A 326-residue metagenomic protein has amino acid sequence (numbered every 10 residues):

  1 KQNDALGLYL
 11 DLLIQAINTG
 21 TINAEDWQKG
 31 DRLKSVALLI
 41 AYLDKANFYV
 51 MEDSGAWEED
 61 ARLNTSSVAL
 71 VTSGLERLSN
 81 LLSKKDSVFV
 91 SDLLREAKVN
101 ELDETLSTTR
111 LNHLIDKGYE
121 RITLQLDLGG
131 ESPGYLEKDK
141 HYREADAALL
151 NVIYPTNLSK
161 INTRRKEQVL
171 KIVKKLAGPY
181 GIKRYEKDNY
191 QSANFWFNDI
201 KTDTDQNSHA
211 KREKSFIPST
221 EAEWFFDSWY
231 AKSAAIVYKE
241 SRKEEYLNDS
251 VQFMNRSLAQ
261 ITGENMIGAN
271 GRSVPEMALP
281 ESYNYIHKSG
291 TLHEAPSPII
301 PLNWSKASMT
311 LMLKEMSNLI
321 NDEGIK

Functional and structural regions predicted by a protein language model:
K1-A46, V68, K306-T310, M316: Aromatic-rich carbohydrate-recognition surfaces in CAZymes
K1-D11, K34, R62-S73, R143-A147 (+2 more regions): Aromatic- and histidine-enriched alpha-helix N-cap/loop-to-helix transition segments that scaffold the rims
I17-A37, S79-D116, N157-L170, A235-M254 (+1 more regions): Structural helix-adjacent loops and short alpha-helical linkers that scaffold large soluble proteins
L33-D53, E58-L82, D92-A97: Long, hydrophobic, well-ordered secondary-structure blocks that form the structural core and pocket-lining surfaces
K45-L63, Q125-L136, D205-R212, Y285-A295: Acidic/His metal-coordination segments adjacent to aromatic residues that form catalytic metal sites in metalloenzymes
T65-T72, S87-F225, K239: Extended ligand-binding clefts on enzyme/binding-domain cores
V169-L176, K187-S192, E245-Y283: Active/binding-pocket-proximal capping segment
F216-S219, E223, R256-K326: CBM-like carbohydrate-recognition segments
